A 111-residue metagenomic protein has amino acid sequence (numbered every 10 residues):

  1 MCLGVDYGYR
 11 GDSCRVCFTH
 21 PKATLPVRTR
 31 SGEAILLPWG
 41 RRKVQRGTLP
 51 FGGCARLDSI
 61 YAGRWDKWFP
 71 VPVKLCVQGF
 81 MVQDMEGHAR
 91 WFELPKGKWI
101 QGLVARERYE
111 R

Functional and structural regions predicted by a protein language model:
M1-R111: Short linear sequence motif anchored by a di-proline
